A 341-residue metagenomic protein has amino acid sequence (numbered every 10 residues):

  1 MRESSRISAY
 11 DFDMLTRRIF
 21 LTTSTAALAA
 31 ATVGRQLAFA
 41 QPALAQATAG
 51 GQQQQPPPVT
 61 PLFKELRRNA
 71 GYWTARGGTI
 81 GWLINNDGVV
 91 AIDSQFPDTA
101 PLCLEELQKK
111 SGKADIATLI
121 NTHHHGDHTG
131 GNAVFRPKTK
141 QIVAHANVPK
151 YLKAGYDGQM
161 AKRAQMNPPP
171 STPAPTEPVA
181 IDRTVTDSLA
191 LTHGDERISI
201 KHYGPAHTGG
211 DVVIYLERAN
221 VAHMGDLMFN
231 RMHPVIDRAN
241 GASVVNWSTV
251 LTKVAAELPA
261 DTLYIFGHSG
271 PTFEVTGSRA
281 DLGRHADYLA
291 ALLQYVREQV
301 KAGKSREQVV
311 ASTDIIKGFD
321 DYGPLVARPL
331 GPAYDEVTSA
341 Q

Functional and structural regions predicted by a protein language model:
S5-A31: N-terminal secretory signal peptides and thylakoid transit peptides that target proteins across membranes
L21, T25, K301-Q341: C-terminal regulatory/interaction regions
Q36-W73: C-terminal segment of N-terminal export signals and the immediately downstream linker at the start of the mature
K64-K109, V212-L216, N220-G225: Conserved beta-strand hairpin/beta-sheet module of binuclear metal-dependent hydrolase folds, prominently
I92-S94, A117-H124, V143-H145, H223-G225 (+1 more regions): Active-site neighborhood of phospho(di)ester-bond hydrolases with catalytic His/Asp-centered motifs
K109-A190, G209: Active-site HxH/HxHxD metal-binding segment of metal-dependent hydrolases
T184-L216: Core dinuclear metal-dependent hydrolase active-site scaffold
V221, V245-K304, Q308: Divalent-metal (often Zn2+) His-rich catalytic cores of metallo-beta-lactamase-fold enzymes
